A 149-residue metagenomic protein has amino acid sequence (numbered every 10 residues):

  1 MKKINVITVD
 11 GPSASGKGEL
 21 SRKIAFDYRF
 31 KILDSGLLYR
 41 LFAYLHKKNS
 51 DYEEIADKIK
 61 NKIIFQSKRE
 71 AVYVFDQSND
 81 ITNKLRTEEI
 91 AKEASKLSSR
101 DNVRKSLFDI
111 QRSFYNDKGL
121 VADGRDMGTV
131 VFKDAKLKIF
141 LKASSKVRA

Functional and structural regions predicted by a protein language model:
M1-I4: Phosphate-binding P-loop
I7-V9: Hydrophobic anchor at the beta1->P-loop junction of P-loop NTPases
P12-S15: ATP-binding Walker
G18: Walker A/P-loop
A25-S35, K48-S50: Post-Walker A helix-loop "phosphate-sensing" segment adjacent to the P-loop in P-loop NTPases
L37-G119, T129-V131, K146-V147: ATP-dependent small-molecule kinase phosphotransfer cores that center on conserved nucleotide phosphate-binding segments
K133-A149: Conserved phosphate-donor/acceptor-positioning beta-strand/loop module used by diverse small-molecule
